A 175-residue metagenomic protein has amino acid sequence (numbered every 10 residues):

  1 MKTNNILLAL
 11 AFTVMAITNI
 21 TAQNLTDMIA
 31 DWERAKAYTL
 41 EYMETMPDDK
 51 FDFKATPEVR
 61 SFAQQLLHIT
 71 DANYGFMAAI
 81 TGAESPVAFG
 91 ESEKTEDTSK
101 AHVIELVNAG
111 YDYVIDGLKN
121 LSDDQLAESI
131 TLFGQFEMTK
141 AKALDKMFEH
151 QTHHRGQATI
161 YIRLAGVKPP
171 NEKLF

Functional and structural regions predicted by a protein language model:
M1-L25: Bacterial Sec-dependent N-terminal signal peptides
F12, A35-Y38, Y42-T45, A72 (+1 more regions): Amphipathic, well-ordered alpha-helical segments in soluble domains
I20-L25, S92-K100, E137-A141: A short, mixed-charge helix-start or loop-turn motif at secondary-structure junctions
Q23, D27, R34, Q64 (+5 more regions): Generic recognition of short, well-ordered alpha-helical interface segments
I29-E33, L40, D48-E91, T131-F175: Short, contiguous alpha-helical
Y42, T95-T131, K142-H150: Acidic/histidine-rich alpha-helical segments that form the ligand environment of transition-metal centers
